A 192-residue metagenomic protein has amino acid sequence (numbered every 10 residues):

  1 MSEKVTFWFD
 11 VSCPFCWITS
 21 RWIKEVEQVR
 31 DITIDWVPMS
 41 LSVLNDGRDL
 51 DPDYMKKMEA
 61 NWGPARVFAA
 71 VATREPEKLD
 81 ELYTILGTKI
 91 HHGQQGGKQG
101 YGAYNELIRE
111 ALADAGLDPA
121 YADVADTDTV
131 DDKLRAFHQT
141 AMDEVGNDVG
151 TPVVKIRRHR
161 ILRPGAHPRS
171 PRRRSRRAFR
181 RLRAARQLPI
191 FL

Functional and structural regions predicted by a protein language model:
M1-I23: Local sequence-structure signature of Cys/Sec-based thiol-disulfide redox active-site neighborhoods
T6-W8, V37, K155: Solvent-exposed beta-strand sheet faces enriched in polar/charged residues
D10, Q95-G96, V124-A125: Short, contiguous strand/loop micro-motifs
S12, E75, T127-V130: Short beta->alpha junction loops/turns
S12, S40, R157: Anionic group-transfer/hydrolysis microenvironments
W17-I108, L182-A185, P189: Structural alpha/beta surface segment adjacent to cysteine/selenocysteine redox centers across thiol/disulfide enzymes
W22-V26, Q99-L192: C-terminal cap of thioredoxin/glutaredoxin-like
